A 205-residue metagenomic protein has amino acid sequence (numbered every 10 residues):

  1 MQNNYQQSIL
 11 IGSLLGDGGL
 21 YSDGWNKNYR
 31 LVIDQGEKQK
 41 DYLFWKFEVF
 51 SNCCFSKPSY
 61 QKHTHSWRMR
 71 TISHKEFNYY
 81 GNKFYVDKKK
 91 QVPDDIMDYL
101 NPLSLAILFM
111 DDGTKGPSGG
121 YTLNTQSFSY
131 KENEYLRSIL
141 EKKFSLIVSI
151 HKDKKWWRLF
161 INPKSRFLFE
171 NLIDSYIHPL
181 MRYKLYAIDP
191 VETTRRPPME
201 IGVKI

Functional and structural regions predicted by a protein language model:
M1-I205: Internal intein/HINT superfamily modules and their associated LAGLIDADG
